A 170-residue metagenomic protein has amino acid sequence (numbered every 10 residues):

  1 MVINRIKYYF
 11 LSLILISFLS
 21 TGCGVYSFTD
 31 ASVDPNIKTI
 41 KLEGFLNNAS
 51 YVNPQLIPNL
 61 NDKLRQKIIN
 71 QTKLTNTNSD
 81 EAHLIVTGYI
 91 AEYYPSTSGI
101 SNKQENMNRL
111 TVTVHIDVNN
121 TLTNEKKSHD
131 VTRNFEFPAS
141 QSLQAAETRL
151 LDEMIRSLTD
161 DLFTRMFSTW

Functional and structural regions predicted by a protein language model:
V2-F10: Bacterial N-terminal signal peptides that target proteins for export
V2-I3, S20-K73, L122, T164-W170: A structural "domain/chain start" motif
L11-G22: Bacterial N-terminal signal peptides
N70-Q71, T75-K126, F135-L151, R156: Surface-exposed short loop/turn segments
T148-W170: Compositionally biased, intrinsically disordered linkers/stalks adjacent to structured regions
